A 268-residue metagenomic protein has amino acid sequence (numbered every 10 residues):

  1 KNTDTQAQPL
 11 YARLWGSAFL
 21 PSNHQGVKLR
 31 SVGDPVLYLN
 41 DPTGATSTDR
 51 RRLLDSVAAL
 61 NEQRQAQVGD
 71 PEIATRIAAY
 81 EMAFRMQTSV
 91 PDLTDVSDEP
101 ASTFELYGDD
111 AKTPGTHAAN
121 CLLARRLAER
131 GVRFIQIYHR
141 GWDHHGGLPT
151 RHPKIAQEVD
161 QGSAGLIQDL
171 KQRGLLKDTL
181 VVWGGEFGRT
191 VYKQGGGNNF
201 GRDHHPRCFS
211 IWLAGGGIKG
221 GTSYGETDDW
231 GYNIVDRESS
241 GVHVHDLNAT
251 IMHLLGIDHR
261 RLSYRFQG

Functional and structural regions predicted by a protein language model:
K1-G268: Ligand-binding pockets and gating/stacking loops
